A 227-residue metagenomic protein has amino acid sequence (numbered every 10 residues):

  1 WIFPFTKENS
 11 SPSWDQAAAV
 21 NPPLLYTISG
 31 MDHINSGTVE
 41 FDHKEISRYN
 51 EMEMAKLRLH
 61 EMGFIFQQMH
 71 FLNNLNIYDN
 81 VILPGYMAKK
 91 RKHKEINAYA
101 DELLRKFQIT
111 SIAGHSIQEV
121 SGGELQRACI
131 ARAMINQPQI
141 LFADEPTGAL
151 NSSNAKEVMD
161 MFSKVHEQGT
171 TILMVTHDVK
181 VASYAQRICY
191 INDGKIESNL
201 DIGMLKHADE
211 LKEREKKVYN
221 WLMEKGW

Functional and structural regions predicted by a protein language model:
S29: Helix-to-loop junction immediately C-terminal to a conserved catalytic motif
G37-E45: Conserved ABC transporter NBD signature motif
K44-E45, I82, K94-I112: Conserved ABC ATPase "signature" region
L75-L83: Short coil-to-helix segment of the ABC ATPase nucleotide-binding domain corresponding to the Q-loop/switch region
S116-V120, E124: Conserved ABC ATPase signature
Q137: Conserved catalytic motifs of ABC-family nucleotide-binding domains
L141-D144: Catalytic Walker B motif of ABC-type/P-loop ATPase nucleotide-binding domains
